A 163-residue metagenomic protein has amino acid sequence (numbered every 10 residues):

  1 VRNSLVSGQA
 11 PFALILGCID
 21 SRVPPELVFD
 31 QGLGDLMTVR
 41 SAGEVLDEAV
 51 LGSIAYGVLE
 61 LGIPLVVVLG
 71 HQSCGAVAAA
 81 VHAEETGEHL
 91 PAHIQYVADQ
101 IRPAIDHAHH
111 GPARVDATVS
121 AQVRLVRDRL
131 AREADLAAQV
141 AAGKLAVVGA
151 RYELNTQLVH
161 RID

Functional and structural regions predicted by a protein language model:
V1-D35: N-terminal short beta-loop-beta anion/metal-coordinating cradle
V1-Q9, G34, G43-L61, G75-D163: Divalent-metal-activated hydrolytic enzyme cores
I15, V39, V68, G149 (+1 more regions): Divalent metal-coordination and catalytic microenvironments
G17-R22, A42-V45, H71-C74: Short glycine-enriched loops at secondary-structure junctions
P64: Short acidic/polar active-site loop segments enriched in Thr and Asp
